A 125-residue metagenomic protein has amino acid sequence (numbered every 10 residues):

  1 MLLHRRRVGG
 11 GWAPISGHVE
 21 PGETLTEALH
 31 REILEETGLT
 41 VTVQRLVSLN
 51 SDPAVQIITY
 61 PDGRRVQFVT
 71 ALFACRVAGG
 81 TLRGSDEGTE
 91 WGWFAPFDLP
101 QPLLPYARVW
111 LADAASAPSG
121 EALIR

Functional and structural regions predicted by a protein language model:
M1-P14, V41: N-terminal strand-loop-strand
W12-S16, F94-A95: A short, polar/proline- and glycine-enriched secondary-structure boundary/capping micro-motif
P14-I15, V19-V47, F73: The catalytic Nudix box helix
S16-T24, R64, G88, P105: Residues at secondary-structure transition points
V19, V77-A78, P96-L99: Hydrophobic pocket-lining residues within nucleotide cofactor-binding pockets
S51-T81: Active-site-adjacent beta-strand/loop module that shapes the phosphate/pyrophosphate-binding cleft
L72, R83-A115: NUDIX/MutT-family hydrolases
A112, S116-R125: Acidic/histidine-enriched, glycine/proline-rich intrinsically disordered or flexible terminal extensions
